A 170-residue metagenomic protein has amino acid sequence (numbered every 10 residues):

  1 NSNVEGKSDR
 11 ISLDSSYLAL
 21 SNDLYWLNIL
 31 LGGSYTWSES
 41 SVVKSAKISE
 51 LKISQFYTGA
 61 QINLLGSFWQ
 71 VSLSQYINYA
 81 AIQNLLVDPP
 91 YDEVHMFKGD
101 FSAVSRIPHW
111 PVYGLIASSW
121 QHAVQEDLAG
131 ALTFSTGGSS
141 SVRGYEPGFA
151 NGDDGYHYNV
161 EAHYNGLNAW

Functional and structural regions predicted by a protein language model:
N1-W69: Gram-negative/organellar outer-membrane beta-barrel architecture
E39-W170: C-terminal outer-membrane beta-barrel translocator/porin domains of Gram-negative envelope proteins and their
